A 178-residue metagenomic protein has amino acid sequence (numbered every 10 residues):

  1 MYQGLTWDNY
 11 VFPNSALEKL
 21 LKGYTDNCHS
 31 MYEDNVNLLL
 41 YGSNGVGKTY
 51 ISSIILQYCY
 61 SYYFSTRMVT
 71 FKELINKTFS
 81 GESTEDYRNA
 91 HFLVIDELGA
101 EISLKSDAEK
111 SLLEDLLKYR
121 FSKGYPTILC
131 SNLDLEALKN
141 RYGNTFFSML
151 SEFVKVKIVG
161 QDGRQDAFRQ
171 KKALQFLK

Functional and structural regions predicted by a protein language model:
M1-G23: Charged, amphipathic alpha-helical linker segments immediately N-terminal to NTP-binding catalytic cores
V11, Y41-G42, A100-L104: Surface-exposed cleft-lining segments at the edges of enzyme active sites
L17-K22, L56-F92, E101-A108: Short glycine-rich substrate-engagement loop in P-loop NTPases that contacts/grips substrate
N27-N35: Phosphate-binding P-loop
D34-S52: Walker A/P-loop nucleotide-binding motif
N35-L39, T66, F92, P126-I128: Residue-level preference for the first positions of well-ordered beta-strands
K72-T78, L98-K178: Replace "adjacent to P-loop NTPase cores in ATP/GTP-dependent enzymes" with "adjacent to NTP-binding cores
